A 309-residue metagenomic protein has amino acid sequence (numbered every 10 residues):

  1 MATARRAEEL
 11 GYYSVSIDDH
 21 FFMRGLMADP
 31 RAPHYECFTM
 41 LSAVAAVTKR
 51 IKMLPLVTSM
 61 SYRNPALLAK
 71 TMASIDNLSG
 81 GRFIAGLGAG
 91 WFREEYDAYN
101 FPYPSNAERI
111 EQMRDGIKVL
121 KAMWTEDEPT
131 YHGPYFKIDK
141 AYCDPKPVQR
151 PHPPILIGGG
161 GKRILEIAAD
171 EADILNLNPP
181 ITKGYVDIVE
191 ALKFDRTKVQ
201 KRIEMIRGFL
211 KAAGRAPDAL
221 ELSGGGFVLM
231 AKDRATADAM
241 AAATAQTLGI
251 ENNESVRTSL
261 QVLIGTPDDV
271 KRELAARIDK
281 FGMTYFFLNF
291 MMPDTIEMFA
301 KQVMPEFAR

Functional and structural regions predicted by a protein language model:
M1-R309: Active-site-adjacent structural elements that line small-molecule/cofactor binding pockets in enzymes
